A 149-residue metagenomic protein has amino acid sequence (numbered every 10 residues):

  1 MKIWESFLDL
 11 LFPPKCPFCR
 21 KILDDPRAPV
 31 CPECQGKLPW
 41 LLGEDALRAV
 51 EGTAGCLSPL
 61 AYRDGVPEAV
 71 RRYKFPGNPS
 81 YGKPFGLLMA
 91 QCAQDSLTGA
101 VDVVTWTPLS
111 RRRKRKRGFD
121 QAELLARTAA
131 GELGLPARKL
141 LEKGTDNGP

Functional and structural regions predicted by a protein language model:
M1-P149: Glycine-rich phosphate/pyrophosphate-handling loop used in enzymes and phosphotransfer proteins
